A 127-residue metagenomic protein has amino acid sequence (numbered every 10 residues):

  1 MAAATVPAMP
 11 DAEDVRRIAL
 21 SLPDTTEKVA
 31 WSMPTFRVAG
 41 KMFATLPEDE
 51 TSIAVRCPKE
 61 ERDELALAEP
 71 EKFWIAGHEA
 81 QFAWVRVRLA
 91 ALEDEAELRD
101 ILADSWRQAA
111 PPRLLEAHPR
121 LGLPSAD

Functional and structural regions predicted by a protein language model:
M1-D127: Charge-dense, helix-prone N-terminal extensions
